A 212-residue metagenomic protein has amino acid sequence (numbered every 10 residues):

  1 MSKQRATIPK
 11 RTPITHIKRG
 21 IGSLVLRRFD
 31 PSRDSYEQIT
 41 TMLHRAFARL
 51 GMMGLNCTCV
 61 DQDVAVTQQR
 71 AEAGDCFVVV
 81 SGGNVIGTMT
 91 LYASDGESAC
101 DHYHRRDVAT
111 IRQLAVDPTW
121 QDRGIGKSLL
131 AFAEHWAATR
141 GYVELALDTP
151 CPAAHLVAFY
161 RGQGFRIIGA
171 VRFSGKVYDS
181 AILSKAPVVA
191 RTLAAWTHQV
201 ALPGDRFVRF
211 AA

Functional and structural regions predicted by a protein language model:
S2-D34, A190-A212: Conserved N-terminal entry element of GNAT/NAT acetyltransferase domains
R27-R33, H44-Q69: Conserved GNAT-fold acetyl-CoA-binding loop/helix
N56-V80, G96-A99: Active-site rim helix/loop that mediates acceptor-substrate recognition in acyltransferases
V78, N84-A93, T110, A115: Conserved beta-strand in the GNAT
S94-I111, Q121, V143: A conserved beta-turn-beta hairpin within the catalytic core of GNAT-like acetyltransferases that forms part
R112-Q121, P150: A short, internal acetyl-CoA/4′-phosphopantetheine-binding micro-motif in the GNAT/acyltransferase core
S128-E144: Conserved acyl-CoA
L147-V157, F173-V177: Conserved beta-strand-loop-alpha-helix junction that forms the acyl-donor binding cleft
